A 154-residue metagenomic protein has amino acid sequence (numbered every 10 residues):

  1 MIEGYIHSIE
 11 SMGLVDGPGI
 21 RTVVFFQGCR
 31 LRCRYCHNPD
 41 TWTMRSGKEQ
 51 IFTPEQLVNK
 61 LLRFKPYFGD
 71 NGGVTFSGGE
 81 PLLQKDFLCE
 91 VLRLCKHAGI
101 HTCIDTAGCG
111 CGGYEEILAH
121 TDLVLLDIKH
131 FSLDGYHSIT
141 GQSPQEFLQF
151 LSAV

Functional and structural regions predicted by a protein language model:
M1-P18, N59-L62: Auxiliary Fe-S-binding modules of radical SAM enzymes
S8, L14-F52: Canonical Radical SAM [4Fe-4S] cluster-binding loop centered on the CxxxCxxC motif and its immediate flanking residues
M44-P66: Short hydrophobic interaction/assembly module
V58, L62-P66, D70-G73, G78 (+1 more regions): Conserved AdoMet/S-adenosylmethionine-binding subsite of the radical SAM
